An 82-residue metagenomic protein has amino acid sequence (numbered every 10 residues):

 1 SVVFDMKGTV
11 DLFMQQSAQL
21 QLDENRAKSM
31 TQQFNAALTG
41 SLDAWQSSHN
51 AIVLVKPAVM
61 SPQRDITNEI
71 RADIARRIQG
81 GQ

Functional and structural regions predicted by a protein language model:
V3, V10-Q82: Amphipathic, charged alpha-helical segments and their helix-to-coil junctions in extracytoplasmic/peripheral assemblies
